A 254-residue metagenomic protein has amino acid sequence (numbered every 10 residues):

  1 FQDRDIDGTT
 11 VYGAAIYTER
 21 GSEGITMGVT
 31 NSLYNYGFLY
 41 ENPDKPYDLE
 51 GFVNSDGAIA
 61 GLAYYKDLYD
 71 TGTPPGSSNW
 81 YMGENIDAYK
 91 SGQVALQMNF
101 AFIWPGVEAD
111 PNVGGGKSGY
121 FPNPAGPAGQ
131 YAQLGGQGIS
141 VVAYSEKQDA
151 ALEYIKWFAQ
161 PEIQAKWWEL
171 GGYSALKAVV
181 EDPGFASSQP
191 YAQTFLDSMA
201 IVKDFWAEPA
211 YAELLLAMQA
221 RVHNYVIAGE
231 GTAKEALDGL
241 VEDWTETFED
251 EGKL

Functional and structural regions predicted by a protein language model:
F1-E50, V94: Extracytoplasmic/periplasmic solute-binding protein
F1-Q2, K45-S78, N123: Glycine-centered hinge/linker elements that transmit conformational signals in sensory and ligand-binding systems
L39-Y40, D70-T71, G114, Y144-A151: Short helix-loop capping/hinge motifs at secondary-structure junctions, enriched in acidic/polar residues
G76-K90: Short helix-initiation/N-cap motifs at beta->coil->alpha
I86, F102-A109, Q137-A212: Mature extracytoplasmic/periplasmic domains
A95-F100: Paired acidic/hydrophobic, glycine-rich loop segments that form the ligand-binding mouth/hinge of periplasmic-binding
K117-S140: Periplasmic-binding protein-like
D197-L254: Conserved C-terminal helix/tail region of periplasmic/extracytoplasmic solute-binding proteins
